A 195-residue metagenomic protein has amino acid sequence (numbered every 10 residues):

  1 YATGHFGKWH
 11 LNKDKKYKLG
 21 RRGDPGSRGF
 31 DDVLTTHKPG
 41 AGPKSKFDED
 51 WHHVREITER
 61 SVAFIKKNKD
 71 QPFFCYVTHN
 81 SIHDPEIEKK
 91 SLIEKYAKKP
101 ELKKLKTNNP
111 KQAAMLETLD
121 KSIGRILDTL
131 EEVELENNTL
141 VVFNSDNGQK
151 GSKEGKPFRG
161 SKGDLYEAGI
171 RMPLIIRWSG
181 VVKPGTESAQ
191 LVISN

Functional and structural regions predicted by a protein language model:
Y1, K66-D70, G124-L135: Sec-exported extracytoplasmic/periplasmic mature domains
Y1-A2, W9-K106, P110-A113: Formylglycine-dependent
K8, D14-K15, E136-T139, T186-N195: Polar, surface-exposed loop/tail segments that function as active-site lids or cofactor/substrate-recognition elements
K16-R28, P85-E88, D128-V181: Histidine-centered active-site microenvironments of extracellular/periplasmic hydrolases and transferases
D32-S45, K98, G124-V133, F158-N195: Substrate-binding rim/cap in mid-to-C-terminal beta-strand-loop elements of soluble/periplasmic
D50, V54, Q112-L119, E187-S194: Aromatic-acidic/polar surface patches that form glycan- and anion
P72-T78, Q112, L116, I123-I126 (+4 more regions): Beta-strand elements within well-structured catalytic alpha/beta cores of enzymes that handle phosphate/sulfate esters
